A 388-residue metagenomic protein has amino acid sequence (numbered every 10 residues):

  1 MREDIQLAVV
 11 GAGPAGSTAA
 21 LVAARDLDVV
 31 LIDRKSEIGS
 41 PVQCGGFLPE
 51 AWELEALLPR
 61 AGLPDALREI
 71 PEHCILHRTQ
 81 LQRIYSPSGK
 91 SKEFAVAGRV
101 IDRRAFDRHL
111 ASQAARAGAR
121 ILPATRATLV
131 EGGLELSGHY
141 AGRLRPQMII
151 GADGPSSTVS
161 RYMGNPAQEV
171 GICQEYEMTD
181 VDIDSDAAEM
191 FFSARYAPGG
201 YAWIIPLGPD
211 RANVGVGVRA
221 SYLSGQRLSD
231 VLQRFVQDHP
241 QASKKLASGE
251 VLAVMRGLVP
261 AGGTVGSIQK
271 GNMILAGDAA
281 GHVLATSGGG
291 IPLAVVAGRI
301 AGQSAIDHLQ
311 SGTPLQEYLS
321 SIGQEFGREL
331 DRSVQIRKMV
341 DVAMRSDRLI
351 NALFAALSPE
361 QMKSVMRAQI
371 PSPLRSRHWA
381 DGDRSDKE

Functional and structural regions predicted by a protein language model:
M1-A15: Beta1/beta-strand and adjacent pyrophosphate-binding region of the FAD-binding site in flavoprotein oxidoreductases
L7-V9, V29, M273: Conserved hydrophobic helix-helix packing surfaces used for dimerization/oligomerization
V10, G151-A152, L275: Redox-cofactor binding/interface segments in oxidoreductases and associated redox assembly factors
A12, V22-C44: Glycine-rich FAD pyrophosphate-binding loop
E37, R108, Q113-A247, P260 (+2 more regions): Predominantly flavin-linked oxidoreductase catalytic cores and closely associated redox partners
P49-H109: A conserved beta-strand/loop capping segment in the N-terminal third of enzymes that catalyze redox or closely related
Y222-S304, Q310: FAD/FMN-dependent oxidoreductases across multiple families
Q303-E388: C-terminal helical "tail/cap" subdomain of flavin- and related membrane-associated enzymes
